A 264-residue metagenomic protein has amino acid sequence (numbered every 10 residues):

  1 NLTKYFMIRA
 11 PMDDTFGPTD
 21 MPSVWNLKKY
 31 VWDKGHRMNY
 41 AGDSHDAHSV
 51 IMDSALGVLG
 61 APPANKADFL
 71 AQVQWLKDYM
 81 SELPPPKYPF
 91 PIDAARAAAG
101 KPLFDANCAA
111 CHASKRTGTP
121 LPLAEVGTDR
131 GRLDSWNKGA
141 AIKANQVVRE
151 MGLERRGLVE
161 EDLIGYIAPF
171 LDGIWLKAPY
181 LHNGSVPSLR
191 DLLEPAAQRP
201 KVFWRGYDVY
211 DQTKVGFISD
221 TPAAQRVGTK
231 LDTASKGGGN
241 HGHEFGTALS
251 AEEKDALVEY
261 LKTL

Functional and structural regions predicted by a protein language model:
N1-L264: Periplasmic c-type cytochrome electron-transfer domains
